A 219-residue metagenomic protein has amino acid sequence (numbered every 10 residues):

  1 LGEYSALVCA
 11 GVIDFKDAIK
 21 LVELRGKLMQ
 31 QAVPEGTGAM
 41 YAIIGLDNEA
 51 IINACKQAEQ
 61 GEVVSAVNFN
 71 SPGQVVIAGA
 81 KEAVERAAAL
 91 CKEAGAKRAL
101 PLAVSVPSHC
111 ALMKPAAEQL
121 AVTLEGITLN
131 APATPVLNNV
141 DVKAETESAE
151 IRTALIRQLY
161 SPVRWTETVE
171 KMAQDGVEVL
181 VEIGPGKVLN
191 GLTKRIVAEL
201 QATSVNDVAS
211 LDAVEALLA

Functional and structural regions predicted by a protein language model:
L1-F15, V188: A phosphate-binding catalytic loop at a beta-strand-loop-alpha-helix junction that coordinates phosphoryl groups
S5, G73, E178-L180: N-terminal hydrophobic or amphipathic segments with adjacent small-residue motifs that include Sec signal peptides
C9-P162: Alpha/beta catalytic cores of group-transfer enzymes, especially the acyltransferase/condensing modules of polyketide
E125-A219: Acyltransferase/transacylase module recognition
